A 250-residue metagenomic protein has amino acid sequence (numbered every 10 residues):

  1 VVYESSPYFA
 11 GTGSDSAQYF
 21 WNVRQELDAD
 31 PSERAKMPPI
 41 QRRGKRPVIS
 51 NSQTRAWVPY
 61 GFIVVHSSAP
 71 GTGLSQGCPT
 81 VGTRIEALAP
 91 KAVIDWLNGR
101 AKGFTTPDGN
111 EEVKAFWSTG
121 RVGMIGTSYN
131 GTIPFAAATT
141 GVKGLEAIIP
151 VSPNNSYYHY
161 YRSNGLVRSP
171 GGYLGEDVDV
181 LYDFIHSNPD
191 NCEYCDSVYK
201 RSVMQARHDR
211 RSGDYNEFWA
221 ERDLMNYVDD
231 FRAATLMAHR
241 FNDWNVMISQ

Functional and structural regions predicted by a protein language model:
V2-P7, H66, W96: Structural cue for short, hydrophobic secondary-structure segments
P7-R43, P47-R55, P59, A87 (+4 more regions): Accessory cap/linker subdomain of secreted extracellular hydrolases
G44-P47, G73-A92, A101: Catalytic nucleophile-loop/oxyanion-hole region of alpha/beta-hydrolase and closely related hydrolase-like folds
T54, V58-L74: Conserved alpha/beta-hydrolase
N155, N242-D243: Short, glycine-/Ser/Thr-/acidic-enriched flexible segments
F231, M237-H239: Short beta-strand/loop motif that positions the catalytic acidic residue of the alpha/beta-hydrolase fold
W244-S249: Conserved alpha/beta-hydrolase "acid-adjacent" motif
